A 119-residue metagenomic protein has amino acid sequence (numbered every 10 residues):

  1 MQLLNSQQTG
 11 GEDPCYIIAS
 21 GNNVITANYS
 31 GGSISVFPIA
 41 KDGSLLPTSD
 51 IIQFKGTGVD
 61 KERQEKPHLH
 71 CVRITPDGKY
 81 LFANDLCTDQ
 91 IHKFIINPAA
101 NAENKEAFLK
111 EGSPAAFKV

Functional and structural regions predicted by a protein language model:
M1-L3, I34-F37, L45, I91-I95 (+1 more regions): Short, structured motif recognition centered on aromatic/hydrophobic residues
Q2-C71: Asp-box/WD-like beta-propeller blade repeats and closely related beta-sheet repeat scaffolds
L4, Q8-C15, V59, N101-V119: A cross-kingdom feature marking solvent-exposed beta-strand/loop segments within repeated, beta-rich binding/scaffold
G21-N22, D77-K79: Short coil/turn segments that connect the beta-strands within blades of beta-propeller domains
T26-S30, T75, A83-L86: Conserved beta-strand positions in repeat-built beta-propeller and related beta-rich domains
G32, K79, D89: Glycine-centered loop/turn positions within well-structured domains that cap or flank conserved ligand/cofactor-binding
A83-N97: Membrane-embedded hairpin module used as a gating/binding unit in multi-pass transport and secretion proteins
